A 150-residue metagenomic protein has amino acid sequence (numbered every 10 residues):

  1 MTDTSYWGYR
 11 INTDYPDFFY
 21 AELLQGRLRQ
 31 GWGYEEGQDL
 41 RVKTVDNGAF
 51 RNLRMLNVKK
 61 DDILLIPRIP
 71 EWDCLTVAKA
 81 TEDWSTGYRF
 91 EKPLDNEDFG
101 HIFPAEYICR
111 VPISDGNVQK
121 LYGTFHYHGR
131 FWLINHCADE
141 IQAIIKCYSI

Functional and structural regions predicted by a protein language model:
M1-R54: Compositionally biased, charged N-terminal/linker segments
Y15-D17, D115-V118, C137-I141: Alpha-helix initiation and N-capping motif
M55-K59: Short, well-ordered loop/turn sites that connect or cap secondary structure elements
D61-I63: Structural motif
D73-L133: Aromatic- and Lys/Arg-enriched surface recognition patch
G123-I150: Long, low-complexity intrinsically disordered regions
